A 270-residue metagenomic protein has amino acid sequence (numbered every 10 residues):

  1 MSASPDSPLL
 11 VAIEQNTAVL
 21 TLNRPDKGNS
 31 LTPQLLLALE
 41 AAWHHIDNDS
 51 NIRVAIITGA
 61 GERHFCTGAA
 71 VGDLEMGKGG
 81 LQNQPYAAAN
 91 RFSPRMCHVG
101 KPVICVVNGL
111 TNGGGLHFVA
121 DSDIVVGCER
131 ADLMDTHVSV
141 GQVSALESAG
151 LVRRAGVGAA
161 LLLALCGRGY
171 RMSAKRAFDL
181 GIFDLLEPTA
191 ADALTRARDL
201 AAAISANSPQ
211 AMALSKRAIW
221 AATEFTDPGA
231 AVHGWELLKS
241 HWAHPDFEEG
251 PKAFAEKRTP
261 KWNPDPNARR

Functional and structural regions predicted by a protein language model:
M1-N23, A164, G169-S205, A213-E224 (+2 more regions): Amphipathic alpha-helical segments at domain termini/boundaries
M1-T58, E62, R270: Conserved CoA-thioester-binding segment of acyl-CoA-metabolizing enzymes
R24-P25, D49, N207, H244 (+1 more regions): Short loop-to-helix capping motifs
L36-A38, H44-N48, V71-N112, A145-A155 (+1 more regions): An acidic, glycine-rich surface segment that forms the CoA-thioester-binding/catalytic face of crotonase-fold enzymes
E62-C66, N112, M134, I219: Short, active-site-adjacent cap segments at secondary-structure transitions
C97-P209, R258: Crotonase-fold acyl-CoA enzyme core
